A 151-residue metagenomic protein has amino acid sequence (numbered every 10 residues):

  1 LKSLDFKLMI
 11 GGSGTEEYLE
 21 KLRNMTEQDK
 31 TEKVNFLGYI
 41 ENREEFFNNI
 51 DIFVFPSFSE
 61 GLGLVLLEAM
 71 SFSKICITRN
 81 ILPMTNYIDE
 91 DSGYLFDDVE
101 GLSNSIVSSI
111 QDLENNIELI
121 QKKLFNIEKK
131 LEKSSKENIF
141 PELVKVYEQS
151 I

Functional and structural regions predicted by a protein language model:
K7-E20: Glycosyltransferase donor-sugar binding loop
Y39, F58: Aromatic "clamp/platform" in nucleotide-sugar-dependent glycosyltransferases that forms part of the donor/acceptor
E44, D51, S73: A short alpha->beta transition loop at the rim of the catalytic pocket in nucleotide-sugar-dependent
G63-L66, M84: Short glycine/serine-rich donor-binding loops of glycosyltransferases
I75-T78: Short hydrophobic beta-strand element within catalytic cores of glycosyltransferases and related nucleotide-activated
E90, Y94-G101, I110-I117: Conserved acidic donor-binding segment of nucleotide-sugar-dependent glycosyltransferases
I117-E148: A charged, aromatic-enriched C-terminal amphipathic alpha-helix characteristic of glycosyltransferases across folds
